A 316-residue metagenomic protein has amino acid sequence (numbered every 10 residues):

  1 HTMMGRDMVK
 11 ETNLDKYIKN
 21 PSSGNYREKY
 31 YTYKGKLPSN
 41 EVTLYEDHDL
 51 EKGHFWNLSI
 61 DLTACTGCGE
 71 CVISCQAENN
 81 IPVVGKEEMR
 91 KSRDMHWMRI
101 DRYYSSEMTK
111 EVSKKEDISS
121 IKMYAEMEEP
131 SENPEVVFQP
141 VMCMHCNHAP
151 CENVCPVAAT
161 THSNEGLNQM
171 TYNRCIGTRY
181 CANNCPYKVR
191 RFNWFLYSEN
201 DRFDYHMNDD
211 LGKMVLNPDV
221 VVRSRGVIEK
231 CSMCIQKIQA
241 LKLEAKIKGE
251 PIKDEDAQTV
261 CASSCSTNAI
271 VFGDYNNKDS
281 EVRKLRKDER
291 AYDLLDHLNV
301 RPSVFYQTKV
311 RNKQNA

Functional and structural regions predicted by a protein language model:
H1-A316: Non-ligating segments of multi-cofactor redox enzymes
